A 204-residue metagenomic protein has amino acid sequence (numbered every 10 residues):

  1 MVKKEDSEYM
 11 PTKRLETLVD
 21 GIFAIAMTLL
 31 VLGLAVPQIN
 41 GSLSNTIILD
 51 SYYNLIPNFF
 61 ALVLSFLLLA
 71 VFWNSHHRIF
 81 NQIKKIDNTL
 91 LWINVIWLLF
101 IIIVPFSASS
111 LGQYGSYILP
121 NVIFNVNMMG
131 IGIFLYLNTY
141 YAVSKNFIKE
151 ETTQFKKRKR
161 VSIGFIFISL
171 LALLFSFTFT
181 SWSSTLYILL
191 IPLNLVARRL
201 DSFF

Functional and structural regions predicted by a protein language model:
V2-F204: Multi-pass alpha-helical transmembrane bundle typical of ion/small-solute transporters and intramembrane aspartyl
